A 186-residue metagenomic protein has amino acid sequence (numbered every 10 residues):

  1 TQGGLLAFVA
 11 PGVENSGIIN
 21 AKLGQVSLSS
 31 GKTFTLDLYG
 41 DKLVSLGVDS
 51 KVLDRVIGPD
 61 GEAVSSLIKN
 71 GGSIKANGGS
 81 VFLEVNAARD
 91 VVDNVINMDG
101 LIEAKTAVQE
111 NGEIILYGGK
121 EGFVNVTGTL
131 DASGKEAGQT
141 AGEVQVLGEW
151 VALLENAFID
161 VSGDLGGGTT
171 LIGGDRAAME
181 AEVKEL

Functional and structural regions predicted by a protein language model:
T1-L186: Extracellular and secretory-pathway beta-repeat/beta-biased strand scaffolds
